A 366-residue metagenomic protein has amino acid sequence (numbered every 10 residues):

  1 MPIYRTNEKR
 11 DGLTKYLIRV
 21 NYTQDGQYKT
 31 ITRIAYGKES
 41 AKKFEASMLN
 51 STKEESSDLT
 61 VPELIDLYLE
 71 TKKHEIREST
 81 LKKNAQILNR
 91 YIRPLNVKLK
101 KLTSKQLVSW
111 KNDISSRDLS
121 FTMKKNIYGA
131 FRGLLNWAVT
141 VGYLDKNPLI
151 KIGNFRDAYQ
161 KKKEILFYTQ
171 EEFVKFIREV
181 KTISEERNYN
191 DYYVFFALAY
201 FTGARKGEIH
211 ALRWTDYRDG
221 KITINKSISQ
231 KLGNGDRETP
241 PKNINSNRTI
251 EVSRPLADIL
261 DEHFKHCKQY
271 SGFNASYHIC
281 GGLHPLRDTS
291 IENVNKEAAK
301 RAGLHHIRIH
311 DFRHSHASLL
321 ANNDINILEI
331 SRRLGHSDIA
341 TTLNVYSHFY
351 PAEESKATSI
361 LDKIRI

Functional and structural regions predicted by a protein language model:
P2-I3, N136-K146, A199-I228: Short, charged phosphate-coordinating catalytic segments
K9-V108, K268-F273: N-terminal DNA-binding module of tyrosine recombinases/phage integrases
L69-Y143, P148, K162, S184-N188 (+2 more regions): N-terminal core-binding DNA-recognition domain of tyrosine site-specific recombinases/integrases
H74, F167, S227-I228, L334-S359: Catalytic-site neighborhood detector that most strongly recognizes the C-terminal catalytic loop/helix of tyrosine
K125, T140, L144, I150-K206 (+4 more regions): Basic, Lys/Arg- and aromatic-enriched nucleic-acid-binding interface segment
T140, V194-A197, F201, G207-E208 (+3 more regions): C-terminal catalytic core of tyrosine-transesterase DNA break-rejoin enzymes
F173-V174, S253-H305: Active-site/catalytic core of tyrosine-dependent DNA strand-transfer enzymes
A211-E262: Conserved tyrosine-mediated DNA breakage-rejoining catalytic core shared by Y-recombinases
